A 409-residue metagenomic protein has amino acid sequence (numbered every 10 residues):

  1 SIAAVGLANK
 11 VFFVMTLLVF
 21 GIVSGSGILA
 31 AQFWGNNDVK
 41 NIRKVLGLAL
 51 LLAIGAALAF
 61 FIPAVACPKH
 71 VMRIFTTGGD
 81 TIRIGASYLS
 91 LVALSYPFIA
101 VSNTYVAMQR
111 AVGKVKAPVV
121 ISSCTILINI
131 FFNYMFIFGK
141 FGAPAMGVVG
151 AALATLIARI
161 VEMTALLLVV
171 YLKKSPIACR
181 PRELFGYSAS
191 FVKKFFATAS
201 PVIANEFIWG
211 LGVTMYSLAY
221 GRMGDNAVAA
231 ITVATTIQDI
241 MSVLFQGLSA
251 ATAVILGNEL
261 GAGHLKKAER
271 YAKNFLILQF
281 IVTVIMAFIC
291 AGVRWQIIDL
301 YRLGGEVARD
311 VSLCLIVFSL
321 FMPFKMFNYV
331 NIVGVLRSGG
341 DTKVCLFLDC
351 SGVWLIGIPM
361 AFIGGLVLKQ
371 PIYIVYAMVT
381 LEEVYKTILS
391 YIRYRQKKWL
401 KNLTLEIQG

Functional and structural regions predicted by a protein language model:
S1-I2, M72-G79, M135-M146, F207-I240 (+3 more regions): Helix-terminus/linker motif at the lipid-water interface of multi-pass membrane proteins
I2-I62, I99-P118, S217, V228-R294 (+2 more regions): Small-residue-rich hydrophobic transmembrane alpha-helices
V23, G27, V92-R110, P118-N129 (+6 more regions): Short runs within selected transmembrane alpha-helices of multi-pass transporters and secretion channels
I28, K69-H70, A107, Y134 (+13 more regions): Transmembrane alpha-helix boundary and packing residues in multipass membrane permease domains and related
A30-S95, A143-A199, L256-F321, G364-G409: Short alpha-helical transmembrane segments in multi-pass integral membrane proteins
L52, V65, I74, G78 (+4 more regions): Mid-sequence acidic-hydrophobic segments that form the walls of catalytic/ligand-binding cavities or oligomerization
L91, S102, T125, A158-E162 (+4 more regions): Transmembrane helical elements of multi-pass membrane transporters/channels
